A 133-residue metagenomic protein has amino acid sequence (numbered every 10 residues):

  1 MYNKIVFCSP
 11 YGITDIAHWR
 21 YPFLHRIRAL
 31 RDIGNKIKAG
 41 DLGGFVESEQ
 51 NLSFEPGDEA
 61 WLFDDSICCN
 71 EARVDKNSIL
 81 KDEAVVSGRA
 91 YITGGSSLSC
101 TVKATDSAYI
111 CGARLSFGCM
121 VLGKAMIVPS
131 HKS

Functional and structural regions predicted by a protein language model:
M1-E59, D65, E83, R89 (+5 more regions): Terminal amphipathic alpha-helical/low-complexity segments used for targeting or macromolecular assembly
L98, A104: Metal/cofactor-centered catalytic core regions of large enzymes
